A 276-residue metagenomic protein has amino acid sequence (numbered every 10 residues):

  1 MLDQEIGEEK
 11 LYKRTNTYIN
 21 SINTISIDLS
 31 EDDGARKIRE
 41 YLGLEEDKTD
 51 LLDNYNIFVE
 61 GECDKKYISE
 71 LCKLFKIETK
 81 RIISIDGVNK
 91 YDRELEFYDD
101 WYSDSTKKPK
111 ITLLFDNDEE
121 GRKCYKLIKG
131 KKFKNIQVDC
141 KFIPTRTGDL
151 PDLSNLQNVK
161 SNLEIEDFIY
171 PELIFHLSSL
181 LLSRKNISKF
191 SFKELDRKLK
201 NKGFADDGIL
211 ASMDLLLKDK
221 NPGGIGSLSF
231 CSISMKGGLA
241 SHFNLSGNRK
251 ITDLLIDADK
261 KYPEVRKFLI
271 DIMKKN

Functional and structural regions predicted by a protein language model:
M1-R122: RecA-like P-loop NTPase motor core
L42-K48, K76, K129-D139, N244: Glycine-centered secondary-structure boundary/capping sites
E45, S105, E172-H176, L180 (+2 more regions): Short secondary-structure junctions and interdomain/linker hinges
C72, W101-Y102, I128-K132, Y262 (+1 more regions): Hydrophobic, Leu/Ile/Phe/Ala-enriched alpha-helical segments that form helix-helix packing faces
D116-S234: Activity-critical C-terminal alpha-helical subdomain
D206-N276: Terminal low-complexity/disordered tails
